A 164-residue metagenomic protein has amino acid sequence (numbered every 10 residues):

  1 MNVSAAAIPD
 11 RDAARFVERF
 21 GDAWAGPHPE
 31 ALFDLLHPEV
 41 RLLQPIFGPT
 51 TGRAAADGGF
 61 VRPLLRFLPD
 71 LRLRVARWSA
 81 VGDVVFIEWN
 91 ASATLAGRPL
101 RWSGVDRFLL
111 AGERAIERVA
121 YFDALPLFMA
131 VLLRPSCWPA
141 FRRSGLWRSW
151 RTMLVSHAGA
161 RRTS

Functional and structural regions predicted by a protein language model:
M1-L35, P139, R148-S164: Short, low-complexity N-terminal intrinsically disordered segments enriched in polar/charged residues
F20, A31-F33, V40, G52 (+4 more regions): Hydrophobic pocket/interface hotspot
P29-D83: A solvent-exposed, acidic/Ser-Thr-rich amphipathic alpha-helical stretch
L36, A91-A93, F122: Short beta-strand segments enriched in hydrophobic/aromatic residues within well-folded beta-rich domains
T51, L95-G97, A124-F128: A short local loop/turn or secondary-structure capping micro-motif enriched for an aromatic residue
L65-L68, S92-R101: Short, cysteine-centered beta-strand-loop-beta hairpins and adjacent loop/turn segments enriched in charged/polar
L73-S79, A91, S103-F108: Hydrophobic/aromatic beta-strand elements that line small-molecule binding cavities or substrate pockets in beta-rich
S103, R107-P139, W150: Short beta-strand edge/turn micro-motifs at domain boundaries
